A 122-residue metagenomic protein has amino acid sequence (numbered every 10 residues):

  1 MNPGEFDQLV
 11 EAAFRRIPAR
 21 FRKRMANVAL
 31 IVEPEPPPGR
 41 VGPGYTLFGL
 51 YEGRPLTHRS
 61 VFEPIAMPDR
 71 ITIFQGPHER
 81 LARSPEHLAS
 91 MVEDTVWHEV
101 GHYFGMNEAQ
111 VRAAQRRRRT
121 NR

Functional and structural regions predicted by a protein language model:
M1-P43, G49-E63, P77, Q115: An acidic/histidine-cluster motif and surrounding catalytic segment that typifies divalent-metal-assisted enzyme active
L9-A12, M91, T95: Amphipathic alpha-helical interaction/coupling elements
R16, R20, T95, E99 (+1 more regions): Short alpha-helical functional segments enriched in proximate histidine and acidic residues
R22-K23, N27, L88-S90, H98 (+1 more regions): Hydrophobic/basic alpha-helical segments enriched in Actinobacteria
L47-E93, Y103-R122: Active-site scaffold of zinc-dependent metalloenzymes
